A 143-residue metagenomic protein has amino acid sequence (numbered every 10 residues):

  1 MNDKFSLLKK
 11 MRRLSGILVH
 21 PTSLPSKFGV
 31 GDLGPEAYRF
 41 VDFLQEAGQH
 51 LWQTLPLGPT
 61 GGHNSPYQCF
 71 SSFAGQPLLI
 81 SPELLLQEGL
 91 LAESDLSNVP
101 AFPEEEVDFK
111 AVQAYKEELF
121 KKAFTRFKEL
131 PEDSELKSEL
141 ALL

Functional and structural regions predicted by a protein language model:
M1-N2: Intrinsic disorder/low-complexity segments
F5, K10-L143: Acidic/aromatic-lined carbohydrate-recognition and catalytic surfaces of CAZymes acting on diverse glycans
